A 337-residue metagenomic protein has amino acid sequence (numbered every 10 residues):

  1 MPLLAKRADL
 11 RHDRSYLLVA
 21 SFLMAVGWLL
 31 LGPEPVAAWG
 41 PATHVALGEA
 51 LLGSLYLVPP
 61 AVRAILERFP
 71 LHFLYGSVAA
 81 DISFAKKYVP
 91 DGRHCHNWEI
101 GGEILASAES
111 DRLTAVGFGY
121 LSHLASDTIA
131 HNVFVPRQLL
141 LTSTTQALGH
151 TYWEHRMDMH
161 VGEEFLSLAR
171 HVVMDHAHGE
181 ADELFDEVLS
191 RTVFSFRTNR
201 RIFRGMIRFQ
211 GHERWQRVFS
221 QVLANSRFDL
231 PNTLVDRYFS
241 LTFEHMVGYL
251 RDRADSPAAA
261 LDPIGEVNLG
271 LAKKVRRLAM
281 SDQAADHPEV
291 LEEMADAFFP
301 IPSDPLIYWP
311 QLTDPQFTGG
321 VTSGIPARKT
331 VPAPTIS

Functional and structural regions predicted by a protein language model:
P2-V116, D127-S337: N-terminal leader/auxiliary helical segments
G119-Y120: Alpha-helical transmembrane segments of multi-pass membrane proteins, especially transporters and channels
